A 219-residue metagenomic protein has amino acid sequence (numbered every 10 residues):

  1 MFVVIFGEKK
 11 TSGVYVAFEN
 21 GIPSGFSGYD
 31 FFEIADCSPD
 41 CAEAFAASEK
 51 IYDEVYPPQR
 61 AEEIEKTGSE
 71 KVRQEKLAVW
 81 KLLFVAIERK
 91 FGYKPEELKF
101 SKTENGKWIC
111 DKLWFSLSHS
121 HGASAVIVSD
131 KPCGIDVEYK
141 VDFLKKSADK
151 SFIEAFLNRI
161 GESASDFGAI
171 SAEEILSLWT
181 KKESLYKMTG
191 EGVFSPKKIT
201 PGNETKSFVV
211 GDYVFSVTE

Functional and structural regions predicted by a protein language model:
M1-E219: Core catalytic alpha/beta fold that binds nucleotide/phospho-ligands
